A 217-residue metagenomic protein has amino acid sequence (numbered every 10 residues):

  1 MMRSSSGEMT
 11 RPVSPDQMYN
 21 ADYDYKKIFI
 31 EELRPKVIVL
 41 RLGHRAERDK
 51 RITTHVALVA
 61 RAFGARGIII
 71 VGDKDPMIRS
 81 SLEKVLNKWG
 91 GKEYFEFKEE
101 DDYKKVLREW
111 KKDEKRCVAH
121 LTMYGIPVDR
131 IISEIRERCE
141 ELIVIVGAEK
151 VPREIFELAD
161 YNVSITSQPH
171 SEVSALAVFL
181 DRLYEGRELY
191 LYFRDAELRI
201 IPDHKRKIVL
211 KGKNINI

Functional and structural regions predicted by a protein language model:
M2-R3: Hydrophobic, low-acid, alpha-helix-prone terminal segments
M9-N20, A62-A65, G72-N87, R194-V209: N-terminal positively charged helical leader segments and presequences
Y23-T122, Y184-L189, N214-N216: RNA substrate-binding interface of SAM-dependent RNA methyltransferases
A60, I145, F179: Conserved RecA-like P-loop NTPase ATPase core
R79-K84, I132-S133, A175-L176: Short secondary-structure transition/capping segments
G125, I131, E188, R199-K211: Beta-strand/loop-alpha-helix module characteristic of Rossmann-like adenine-cofactor folds
G125-I165: Long, charge-patterned amphipathic alpha-helical coiled-coil/hairpin "stalk" segments used as oligomerization
I155-H204: Structured adenosyl-cofactor binding patch, chiefly the S-adenosyl-L-methionine
